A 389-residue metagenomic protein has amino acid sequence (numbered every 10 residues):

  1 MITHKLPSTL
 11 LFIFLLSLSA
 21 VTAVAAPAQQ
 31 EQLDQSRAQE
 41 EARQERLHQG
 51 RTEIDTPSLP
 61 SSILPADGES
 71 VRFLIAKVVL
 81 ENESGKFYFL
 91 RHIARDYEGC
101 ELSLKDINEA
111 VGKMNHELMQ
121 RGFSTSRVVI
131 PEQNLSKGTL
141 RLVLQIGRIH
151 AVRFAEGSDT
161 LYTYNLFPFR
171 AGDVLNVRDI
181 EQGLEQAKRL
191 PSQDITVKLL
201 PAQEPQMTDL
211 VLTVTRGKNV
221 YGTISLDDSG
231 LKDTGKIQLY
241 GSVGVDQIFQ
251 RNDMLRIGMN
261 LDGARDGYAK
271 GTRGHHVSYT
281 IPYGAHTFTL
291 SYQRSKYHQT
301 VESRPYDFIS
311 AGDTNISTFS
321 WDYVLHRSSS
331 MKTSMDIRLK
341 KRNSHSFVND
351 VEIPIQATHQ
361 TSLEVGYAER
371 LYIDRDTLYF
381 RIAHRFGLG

Functional and structural regions predicted by a protein language model:
I2-L11: Bacterial N-terminal signal peptides that target proteins for export
L10-A20: Bacterial N-terminal signal peptides
A26-G230, S242, M259-R273: Periplasmic polypeptide-binding modules associated with outer-membrane biogenesis and secretion
K113, Q182, Q238, T272-G274 (+2 more regions): Transmembrane beta-barrel architecture of outer-membrane proteins
Q193, T208, K218-G222, I237-L239 (+6 more regions): Outer-envelope beta-barrel architecture signal
V214, V245-Q247, I281, Y323-L325 (+1 more regions): Residue-level signature of outer-membrane beta-barrel architecture
T223-S229, I237-G263, G274-K296, S320: Predominantly transmembrane beta-strands of Gram-negative outer membrane beta-barrel pores used for transport
T287-G389: Transmembrane beta-strand segments of outer-membrane beta-barrel domains in Gram-negative and organellar OMPs
